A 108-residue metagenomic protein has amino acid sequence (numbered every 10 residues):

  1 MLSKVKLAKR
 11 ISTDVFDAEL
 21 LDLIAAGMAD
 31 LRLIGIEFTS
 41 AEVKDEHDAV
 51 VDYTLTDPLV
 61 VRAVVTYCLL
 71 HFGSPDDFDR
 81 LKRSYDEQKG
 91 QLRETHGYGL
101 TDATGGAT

Functional and structural regions predicted by a protein language model:
M1-P58, R80-R83, E87, Q91-T108: Conserved short "hinge" loops at termini or chain/domain junctions
R62-G73: Short, hydrophobic/amphipathic alpha-helical patches that form generic packing surfaces within helical domains
